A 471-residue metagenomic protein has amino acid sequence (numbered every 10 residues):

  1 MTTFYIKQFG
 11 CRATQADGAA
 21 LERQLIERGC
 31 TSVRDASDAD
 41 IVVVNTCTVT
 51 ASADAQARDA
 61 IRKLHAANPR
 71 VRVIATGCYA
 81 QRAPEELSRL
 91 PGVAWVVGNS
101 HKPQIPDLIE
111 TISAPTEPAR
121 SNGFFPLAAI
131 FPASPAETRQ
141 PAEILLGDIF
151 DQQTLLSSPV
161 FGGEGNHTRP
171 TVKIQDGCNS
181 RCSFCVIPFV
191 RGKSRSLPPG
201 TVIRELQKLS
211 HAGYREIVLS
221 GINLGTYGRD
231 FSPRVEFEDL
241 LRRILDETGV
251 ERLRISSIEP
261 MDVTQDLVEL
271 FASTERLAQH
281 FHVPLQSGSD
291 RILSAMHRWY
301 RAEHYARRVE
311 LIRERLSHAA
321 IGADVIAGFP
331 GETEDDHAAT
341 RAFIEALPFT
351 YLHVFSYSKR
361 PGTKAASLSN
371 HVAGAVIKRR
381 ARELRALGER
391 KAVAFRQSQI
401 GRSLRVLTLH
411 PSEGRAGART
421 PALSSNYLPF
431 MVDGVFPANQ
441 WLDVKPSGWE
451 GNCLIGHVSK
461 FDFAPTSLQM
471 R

Functional and structural regions predicted by a protein language model:
M1-S220, G225-Y227, R242, D266 (+6 more regions): Proteins enriched for Cys/Gly/acidic motifs involved in redox and nucleic-acid/cofactor modification
K7, S220-I222, S256-I258, P284-Q286 (+5 more regions): Generic beta-strand/beta-sheet core signal
T48, R191-G192, F231-R234, S294-Y300 (+1 more regions): Short glycine-enriched, charge-decorated loop/helix-capping segments at active-site entrances that position
V73-I74, R82-A83, H211-D335: Conserved SAM/AdoMet-binding glycine-rich loop
G165-T168, C178-S180, L277, S287 (+5 more regions): Short flexible coil/turn linkers enriched for glycine and charged/polar residues that connect secondary-structure
C182, V202, L219, I255 (+7 more regions): Conserved, mostly hydrophobic/aromatic
E332, P348-F349: Contiguous mid-protein beta-loop-alpha structural module that forms a pocket-lining wall or clamp of enzyme active
S367-R471: Terminal RNA-binding accessory module
